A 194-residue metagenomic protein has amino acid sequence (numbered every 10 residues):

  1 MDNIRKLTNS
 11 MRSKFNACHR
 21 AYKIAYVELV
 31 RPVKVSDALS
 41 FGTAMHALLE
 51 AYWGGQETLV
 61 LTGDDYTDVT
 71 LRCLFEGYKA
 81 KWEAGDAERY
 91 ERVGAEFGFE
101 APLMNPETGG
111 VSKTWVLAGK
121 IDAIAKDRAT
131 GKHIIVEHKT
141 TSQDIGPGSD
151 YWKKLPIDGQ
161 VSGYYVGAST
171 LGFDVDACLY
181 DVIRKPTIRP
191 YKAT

Functional and structural regions predicted by a protein language model:
M1-A51, G55-Q56: Charged, glycine-rich intrinsically disordered N-terminal tails and low-complexity linkers that flank
M1-N3, T70-G77, P156-Q160: A short linear-motif detector with a strong N-terminal bias
L7-N9, Y66, E107, A129: Intrinsically disordered/low-complexity terminal segments and short unstructured peptides
C18, Y52, Q56-L59, G146-P147 (+1 more regions): Alpha-helix capping and helix-coil boundary motifs
S36-V111: A non-catalytic, helix-rich entry segment at domain boundaries
V93, F97-T194: Mg2+/Mn2+-dependent nuclease catalytic core
